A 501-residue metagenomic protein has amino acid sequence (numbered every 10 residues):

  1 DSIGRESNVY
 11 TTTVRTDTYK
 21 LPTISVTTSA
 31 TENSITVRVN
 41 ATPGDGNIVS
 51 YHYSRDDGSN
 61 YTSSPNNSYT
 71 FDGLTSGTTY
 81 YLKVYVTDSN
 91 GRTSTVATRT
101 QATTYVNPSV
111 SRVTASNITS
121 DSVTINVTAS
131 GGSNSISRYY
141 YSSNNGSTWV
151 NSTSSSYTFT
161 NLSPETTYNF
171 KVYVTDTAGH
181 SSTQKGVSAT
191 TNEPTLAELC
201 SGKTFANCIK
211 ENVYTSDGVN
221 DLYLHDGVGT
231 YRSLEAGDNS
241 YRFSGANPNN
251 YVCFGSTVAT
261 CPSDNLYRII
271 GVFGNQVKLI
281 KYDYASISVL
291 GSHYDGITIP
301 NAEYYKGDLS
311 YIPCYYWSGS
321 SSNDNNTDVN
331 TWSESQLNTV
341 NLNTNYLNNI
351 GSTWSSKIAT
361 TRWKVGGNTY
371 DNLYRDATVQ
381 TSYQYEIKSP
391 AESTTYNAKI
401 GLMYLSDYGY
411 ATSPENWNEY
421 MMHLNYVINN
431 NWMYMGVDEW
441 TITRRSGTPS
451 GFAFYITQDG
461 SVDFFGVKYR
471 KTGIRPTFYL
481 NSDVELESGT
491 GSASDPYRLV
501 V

Functional and structural regions predicted by a protein language model:
D1-R5, F71-R92, F159-H180: Beta-strand-rich modules
I3-Y19, N90-Y105, T177-E193: Extracellular fibronectin type III
Y19-T27, V106-A115: Proline-enriched interdomain boundary motifs that mark the N-terminal boundary and often initiate the first structured
N33-D45, D121-S133: Conserved aromatic anchor
T42-D56, S130-N144: Solvent-exposed loop/turn segments flanking beta-strands in beta-repeat/beta-sandwich domains
S54-N60, S89, S142-T148, T177: Change "in extracellular beta-sheet-rich domains … of secreted and cell-surface proteins" to "in beta-sheet-rich domains
N67-Y69, S155-Y157: Short strand-edge motifs at loop-to-beta-strand transitions and within beta-strands of extracellular beta-rich domains
P194-V501: Long, domain-scale functional regions
